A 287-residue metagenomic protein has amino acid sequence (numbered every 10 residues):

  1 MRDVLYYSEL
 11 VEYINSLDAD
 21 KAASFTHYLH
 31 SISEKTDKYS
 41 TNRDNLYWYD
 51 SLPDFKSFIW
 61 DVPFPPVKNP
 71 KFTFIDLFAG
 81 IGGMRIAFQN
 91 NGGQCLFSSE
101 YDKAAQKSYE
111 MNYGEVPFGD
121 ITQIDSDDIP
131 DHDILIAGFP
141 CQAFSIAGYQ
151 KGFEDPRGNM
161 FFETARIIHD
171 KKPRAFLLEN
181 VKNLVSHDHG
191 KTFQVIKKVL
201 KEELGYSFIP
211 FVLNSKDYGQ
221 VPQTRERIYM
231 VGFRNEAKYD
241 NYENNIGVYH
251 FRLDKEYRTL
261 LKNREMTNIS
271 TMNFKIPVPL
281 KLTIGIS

Functional and structural regions predicted by a protein language model:
M1-C95, S108, V199-E203, R227-S287: S-adenosyl-L-methionine-dependent DNA methyltransferase catalytic core
Y39, R43-K172, K182-Q194, K201: Core alpha/beta nucleotide-donor-binding catalytic domains of modification enzymes
I124-I134, I146-S287: Class I S-adenosyl-L-methionine
